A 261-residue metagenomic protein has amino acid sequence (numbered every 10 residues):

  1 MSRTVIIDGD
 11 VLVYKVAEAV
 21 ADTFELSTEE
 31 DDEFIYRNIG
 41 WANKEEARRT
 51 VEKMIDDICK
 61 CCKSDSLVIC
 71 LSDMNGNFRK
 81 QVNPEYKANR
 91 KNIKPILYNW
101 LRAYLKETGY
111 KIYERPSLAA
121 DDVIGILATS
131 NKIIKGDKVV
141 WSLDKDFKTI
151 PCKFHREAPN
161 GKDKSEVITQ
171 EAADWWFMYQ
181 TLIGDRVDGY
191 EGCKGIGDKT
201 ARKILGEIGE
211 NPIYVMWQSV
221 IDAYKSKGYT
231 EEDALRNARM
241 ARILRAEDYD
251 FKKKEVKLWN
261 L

Functional and structural regions predicted by a protein language model:
M1-V68, S72, Q81: Non-catalytic, usually N-terminal nucleic-acid engagement modules in DNA/RNA processing proteins
S2, N38, A88-L261: Extended two-metal-dependent nuclease catalytic cores across DNA- and RNA-processing enzymes
I6, D65-N77, I112-Y113, D137-W141: Short glycine-rich phosphate-binding loop at a beta-alpha junction
V11-L12, M74-G76, K145-F147: Conserved nucleotide-binding/hydrolysis micro-motifs of P-loop NTPases
K15-A19, F78-P84, T149-K153, R202: A short acidic (Asp/Glu
E30-E33, F78-Q81, A103-G109: Short, basic/glycine-rich phosphate-binding loops at helix/coil junctions that contact nucleotide phosphates
L67-I93, Y98, R102: A basic- and aromatic-enriched beta-loop-alpha substructure that forms the phosphate/nucleotide- and DNA/RNA-contacting
